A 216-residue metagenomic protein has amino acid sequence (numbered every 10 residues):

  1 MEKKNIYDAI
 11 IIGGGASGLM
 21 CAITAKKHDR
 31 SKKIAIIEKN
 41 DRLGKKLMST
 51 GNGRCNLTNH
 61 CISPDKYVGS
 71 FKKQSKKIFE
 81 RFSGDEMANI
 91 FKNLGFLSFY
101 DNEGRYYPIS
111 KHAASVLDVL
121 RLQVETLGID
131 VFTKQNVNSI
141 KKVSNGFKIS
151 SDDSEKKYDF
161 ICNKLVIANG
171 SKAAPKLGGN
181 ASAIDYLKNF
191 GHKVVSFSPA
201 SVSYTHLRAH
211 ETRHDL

Functional and structural regions predicted by a protein language model:
I6, A16-S17, L43-H60: Conserved N-terminal glycine/acidic-rich loop preference
A9-A35: N-terminal Rossmann-like FAD-binding beta1-loop-alpha1 element of flavoenzymes
I11, G15-S17, R42, S171-A173: Residue-level detector of alpha-helix initiation sites
D41-L43, L57-T58, S63-P64, K193-S196 (+2 more regions): An anion/pyrophosphate-binding glycine-rich loop and adjacent beta-alpha core in soluble alpha-beta enzymes
R54-Y100: Glycine-rich active-site loop/strand segments that organize a redox cofactor
S83-D153, Y158-F160, K164: Feature captures the FAD/FMN-dependent oxidoreductase FAD-binding
L127, V131-R208: Predominantly flavin-linked oxidoreductase catalytic cores and closely associated redox partners
H206-L216: Single conserved hydrophobic/aromatic residue that forms the stacking wall/gate of nucleotide- or nucleobase-binding
